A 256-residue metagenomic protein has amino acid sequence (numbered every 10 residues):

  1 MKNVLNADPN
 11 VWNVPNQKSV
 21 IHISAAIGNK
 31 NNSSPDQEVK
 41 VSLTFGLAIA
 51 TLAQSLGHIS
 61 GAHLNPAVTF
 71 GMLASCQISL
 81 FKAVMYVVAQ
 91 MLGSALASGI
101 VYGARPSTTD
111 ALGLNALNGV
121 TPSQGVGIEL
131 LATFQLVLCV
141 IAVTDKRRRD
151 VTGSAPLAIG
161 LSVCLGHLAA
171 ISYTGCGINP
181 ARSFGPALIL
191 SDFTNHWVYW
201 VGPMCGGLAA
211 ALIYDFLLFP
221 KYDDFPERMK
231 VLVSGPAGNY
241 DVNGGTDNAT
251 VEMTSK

Functional and structural regions predicted by a protein language model:
M1-K256: Membrane-interface helix-loop junctions and terminal tails of multi-pass membrane proteins
